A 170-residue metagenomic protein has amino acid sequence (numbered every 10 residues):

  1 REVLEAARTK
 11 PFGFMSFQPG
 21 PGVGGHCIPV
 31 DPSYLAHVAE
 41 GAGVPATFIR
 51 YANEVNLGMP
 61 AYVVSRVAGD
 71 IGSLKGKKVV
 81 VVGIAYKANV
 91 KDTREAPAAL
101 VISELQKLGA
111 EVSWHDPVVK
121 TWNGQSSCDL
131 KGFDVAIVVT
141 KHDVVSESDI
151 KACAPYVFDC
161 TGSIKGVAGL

Functional and structural regions predicted by a protein language model:
R1-L170: Structural/interface elements that position substrates and couple domains in central-metabolism enzymes
